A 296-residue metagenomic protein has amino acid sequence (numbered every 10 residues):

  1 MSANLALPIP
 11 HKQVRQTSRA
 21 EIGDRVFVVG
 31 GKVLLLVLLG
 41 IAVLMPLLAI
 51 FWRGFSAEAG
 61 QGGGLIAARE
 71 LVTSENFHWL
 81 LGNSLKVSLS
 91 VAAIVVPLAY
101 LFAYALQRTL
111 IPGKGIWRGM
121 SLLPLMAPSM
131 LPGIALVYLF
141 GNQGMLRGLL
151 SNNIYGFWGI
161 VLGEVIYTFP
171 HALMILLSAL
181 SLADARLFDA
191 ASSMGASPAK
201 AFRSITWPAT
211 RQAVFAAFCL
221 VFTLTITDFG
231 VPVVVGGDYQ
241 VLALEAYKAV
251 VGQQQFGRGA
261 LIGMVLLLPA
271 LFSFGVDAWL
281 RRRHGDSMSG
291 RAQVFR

Functional and structural regions predicted by a protein language model:
M1-L36, A278-R296: Transmembrane alpha-helical segments of polytopic membrane transport and secretion proteins
L7-V14, F55-A67, L139-L150, V235-A243 (+1 more regions): Peri-membrane helix termini and adjoining interfacial loops of integral membrane proteins
S18-R19, G63-T73: A short amphipathic helical element positioned immediately N-terminal to and/or at the very start of a transmembrane
D24-A59, T73-S181, A209-G230, G259-A278: Membrane-water interface segments at the C-terminal ends of transmembrane alpha-helices in multi-pass inner-membrane
S56, I66, E70, R118-S121 (+3 more regions): Short amphipathic alpha-helical coupling elements at transmembrane boundaries
S178-F188, P198: Membrane-helix/interface signature in polytopic inner-membrane proteins
M194-A196, P208: Glycine/proline-centered hinge or cleavage motifs at structural transition points of membrane proteins
F229-Q254: Glycine-rich helix-loop "coupling/hinge" segments at transmembrane-helix boundaries in multipass transporters
